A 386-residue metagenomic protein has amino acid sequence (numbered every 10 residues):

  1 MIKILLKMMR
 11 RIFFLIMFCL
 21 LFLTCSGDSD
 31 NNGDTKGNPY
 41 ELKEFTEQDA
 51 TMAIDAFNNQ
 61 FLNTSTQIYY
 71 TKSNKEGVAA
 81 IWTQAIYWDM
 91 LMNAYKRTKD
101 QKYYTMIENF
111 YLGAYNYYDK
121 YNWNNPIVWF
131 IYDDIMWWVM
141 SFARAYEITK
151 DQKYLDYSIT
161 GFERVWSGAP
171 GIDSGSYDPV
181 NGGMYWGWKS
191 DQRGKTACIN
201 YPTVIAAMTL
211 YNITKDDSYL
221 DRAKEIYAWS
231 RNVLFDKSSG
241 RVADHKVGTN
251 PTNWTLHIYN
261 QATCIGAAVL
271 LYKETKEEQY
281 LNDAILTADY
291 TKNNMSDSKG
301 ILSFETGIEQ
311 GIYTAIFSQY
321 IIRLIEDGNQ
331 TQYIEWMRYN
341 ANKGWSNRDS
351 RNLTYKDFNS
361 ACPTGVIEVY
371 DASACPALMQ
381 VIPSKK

Functional and structural regions predicted by a protein language model:
M1-L23: Sec-dependent bacterial lipoprotein signal peptides
L20-Q48: Bacterial Sec-dependent N-terminal signal peptides
G37-M90, A94-D133, K195, Q279 (+1 more regions): CBM-like carbohydrate-recognition segments
Y95, Y146-K150, Y211-K215, Y272-K276 (+2 more regions): Short coil/turn linking the two alpha-helices of tandem helical-hairpin repeats
T105-L210, L220-K224: Extended ligand-binding groove/face enriched in aromatic
N200-T203, A207-Y211, Y219-A268: Active-site cradle of extracellular carbohydrate-active enzymes
H257-T275, Y280-S296: Oxyanion-binding "anion nests"
